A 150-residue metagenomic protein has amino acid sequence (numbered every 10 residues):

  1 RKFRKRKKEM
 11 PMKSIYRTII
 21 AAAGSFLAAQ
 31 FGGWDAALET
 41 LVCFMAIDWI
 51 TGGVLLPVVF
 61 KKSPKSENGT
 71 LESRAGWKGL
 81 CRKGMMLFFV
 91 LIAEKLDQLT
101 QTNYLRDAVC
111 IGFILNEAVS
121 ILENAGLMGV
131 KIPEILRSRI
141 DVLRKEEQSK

Functional and structural regions predicted by a protein language model:
R1-P11: Short, Lys/Arg-enriched N-terminal segments with co-localized hydrophobic residues within the first ~10-30 amino acids
A22-Q30, L91, K95: Alpha-helical transmembrane segments of multipass membrane proteins
Q30-A36, T100-T102: Transmembrane helix interruption/hinge and helix-loop junction motifs
L41-G52, M86-E94, G112-S120: Alpha-helical transmembrane segments of multi-pass membrane proteins
P57-L71, N124-I135: A cytosolic-side transmembrane-helix exit/cap motif
K62-M86: Juxtamembrane helix-capping/reentrant segments at transmembrane boundaries
W77-I114: Mid-chain, well-packed structural core segment of small domains
A118-K150: Canonical alpha-helical transmembrane segment with a positive-inside/aromatic-interface signature
